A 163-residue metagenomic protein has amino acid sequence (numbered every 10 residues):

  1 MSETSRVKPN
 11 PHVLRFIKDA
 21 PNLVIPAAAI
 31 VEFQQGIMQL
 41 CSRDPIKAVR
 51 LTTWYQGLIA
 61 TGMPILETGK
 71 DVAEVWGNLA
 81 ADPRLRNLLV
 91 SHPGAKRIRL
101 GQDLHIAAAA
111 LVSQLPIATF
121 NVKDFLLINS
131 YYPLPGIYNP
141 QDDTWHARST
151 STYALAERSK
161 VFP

Functional and structural regions predicted by a protein language model:
M1-Q56, L155-P163: Short, well-structured N-terminal submotif of metal-dependent ribonuclease cores
A20-L23, G62-P64, L111-P116: Short active-site oxyanion
A28-V31, D71, K123: Alpha-helix/helix-capping structural signal
I59-K96: Acidic catalytic patch
K70, L100-L104, V122: Conserved glycosyltransferase catalytic-site signature
A107-P163: Acidic, PIN/NYN-like endoribonuclease modules and their adjacent C-terminal/linker elements
